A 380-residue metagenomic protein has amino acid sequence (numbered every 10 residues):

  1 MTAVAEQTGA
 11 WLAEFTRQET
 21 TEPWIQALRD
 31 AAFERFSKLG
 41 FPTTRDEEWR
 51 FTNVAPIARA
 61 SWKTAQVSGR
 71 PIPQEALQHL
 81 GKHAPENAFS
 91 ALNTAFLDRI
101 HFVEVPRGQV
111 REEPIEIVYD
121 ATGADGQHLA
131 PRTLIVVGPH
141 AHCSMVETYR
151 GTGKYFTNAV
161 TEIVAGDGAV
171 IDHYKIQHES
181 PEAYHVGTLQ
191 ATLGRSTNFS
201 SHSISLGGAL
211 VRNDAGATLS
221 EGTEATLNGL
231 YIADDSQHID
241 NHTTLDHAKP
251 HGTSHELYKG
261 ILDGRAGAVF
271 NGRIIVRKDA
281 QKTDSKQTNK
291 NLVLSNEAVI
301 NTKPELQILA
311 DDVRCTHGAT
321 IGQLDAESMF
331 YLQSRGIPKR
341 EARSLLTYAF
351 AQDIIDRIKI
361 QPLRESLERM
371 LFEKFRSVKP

Functional and structural regions predicted by a protein language model:
M1-H101, P106, I115-I117, L257 (+1 more regions): N-terminal amphipathic, basic helical "cap/leader" segment at the start of enzyme domains
A31, H79-I337, A351-P380: Conserved beta-strand/loop scaffold segments within soluble protein domains that form the structured core and edges
